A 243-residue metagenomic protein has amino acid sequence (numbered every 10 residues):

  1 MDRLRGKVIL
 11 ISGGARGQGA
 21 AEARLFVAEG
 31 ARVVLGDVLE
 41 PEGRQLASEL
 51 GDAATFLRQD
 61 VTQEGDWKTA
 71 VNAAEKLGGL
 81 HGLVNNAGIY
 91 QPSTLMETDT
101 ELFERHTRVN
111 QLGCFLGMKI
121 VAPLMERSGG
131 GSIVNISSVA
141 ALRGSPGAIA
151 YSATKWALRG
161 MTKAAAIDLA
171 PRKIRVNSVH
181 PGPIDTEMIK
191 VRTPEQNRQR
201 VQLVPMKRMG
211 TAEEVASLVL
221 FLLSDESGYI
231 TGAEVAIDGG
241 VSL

Functional and structural regions predicted by a protein language model:
L4-V34: Canonical Rossmann dinucleotide-binding motif of NAD(H)/NADP(H)-dependent dehydrogenases/reductases, specifically
T94-L95, L102-E104, I189, Q196-R200: Substrate-binding pocket helix/loop in short-chain dehydrogenase/reductase
M96, R143-I149, P171-R172, K207 (+1 more regions): Active-site loop immediately N-terminal to the catalytic Tyr-X3-Lys motif of short-chain dehydrogenase/reductase
F115, I174, R208-I237, S242: C-terminal substrate-recognition "lid" of short-chain dehydrogenase/reductases
M118, T154, T162: Active-site helix of classical SDR
P123, I167-P171, G228: Alpha-helical segment proximal to the catalytic Tyr-Lys
S138: Residue(s) in the substrate-gating loop at a strand-loop-helix junction that position the organic substrate next
